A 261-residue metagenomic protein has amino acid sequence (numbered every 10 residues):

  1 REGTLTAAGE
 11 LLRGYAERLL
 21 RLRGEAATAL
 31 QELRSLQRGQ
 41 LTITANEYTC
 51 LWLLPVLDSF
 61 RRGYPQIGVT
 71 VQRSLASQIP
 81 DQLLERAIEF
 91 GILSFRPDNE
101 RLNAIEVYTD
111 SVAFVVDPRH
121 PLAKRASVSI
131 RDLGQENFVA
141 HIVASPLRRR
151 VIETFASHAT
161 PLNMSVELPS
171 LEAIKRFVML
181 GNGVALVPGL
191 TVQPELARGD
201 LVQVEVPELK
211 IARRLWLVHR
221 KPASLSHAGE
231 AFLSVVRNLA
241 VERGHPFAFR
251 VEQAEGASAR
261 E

Functional and structural regions predicted by a protein language model:
T4-E32, N238-V241: Alpha-helical "hinge/linker" immediately C-terminal to small N-terminal DNA-binding modules
G14, R18, L33, P55-S59 (+5 more regions): Short beta-strand-centered segments that line the small-molecule binding cleft or hinge of alpha/beta clamshell
T28, R34-Y64, G68-Q72, S77-D81 (+1 more regions): N-terminal winged-helix
R34-S35, R101-F138, H227: Flexible hinge/capping segments at coil-to-helix
V56-P65, R131, R148-P161: Ligand-binding cleft/hinge of the Venus flytrap
L75-I88, L93-S94, A144-Q203, E255: Hydrophobic hinge/microswitch elements
N99-E106, D110, R125-A126, D132 (+1 more regions): Beta-alpha-beta core module
L122-A123, N137-H158, L225-V235, L239-E252: Secondary-structure junction motif
